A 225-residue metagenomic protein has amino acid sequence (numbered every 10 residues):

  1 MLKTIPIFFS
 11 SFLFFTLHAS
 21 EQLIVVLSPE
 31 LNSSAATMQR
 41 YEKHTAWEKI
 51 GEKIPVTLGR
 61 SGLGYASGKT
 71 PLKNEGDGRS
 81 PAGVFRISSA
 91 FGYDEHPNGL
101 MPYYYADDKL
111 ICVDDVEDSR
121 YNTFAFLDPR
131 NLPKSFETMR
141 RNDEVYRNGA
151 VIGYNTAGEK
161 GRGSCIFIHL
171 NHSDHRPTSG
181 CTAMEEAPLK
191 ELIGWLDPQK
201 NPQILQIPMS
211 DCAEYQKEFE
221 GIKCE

Functional and structural regions predicted by a protein language model:
M1-T4: Positively charged n-region of N-terminal signal peptides that target proteins for export
P6-H18: Hydrophobic h-region of N-terminal signal peptides that target proteins for export in Gram-negative bacteria
A19-S179, A187-E225: Cell wall/extracellular polymer interaction/catalysis modules
M184: A conserved hydrophobic position in a structured secondary element of the catalytic/binding core that shapes
